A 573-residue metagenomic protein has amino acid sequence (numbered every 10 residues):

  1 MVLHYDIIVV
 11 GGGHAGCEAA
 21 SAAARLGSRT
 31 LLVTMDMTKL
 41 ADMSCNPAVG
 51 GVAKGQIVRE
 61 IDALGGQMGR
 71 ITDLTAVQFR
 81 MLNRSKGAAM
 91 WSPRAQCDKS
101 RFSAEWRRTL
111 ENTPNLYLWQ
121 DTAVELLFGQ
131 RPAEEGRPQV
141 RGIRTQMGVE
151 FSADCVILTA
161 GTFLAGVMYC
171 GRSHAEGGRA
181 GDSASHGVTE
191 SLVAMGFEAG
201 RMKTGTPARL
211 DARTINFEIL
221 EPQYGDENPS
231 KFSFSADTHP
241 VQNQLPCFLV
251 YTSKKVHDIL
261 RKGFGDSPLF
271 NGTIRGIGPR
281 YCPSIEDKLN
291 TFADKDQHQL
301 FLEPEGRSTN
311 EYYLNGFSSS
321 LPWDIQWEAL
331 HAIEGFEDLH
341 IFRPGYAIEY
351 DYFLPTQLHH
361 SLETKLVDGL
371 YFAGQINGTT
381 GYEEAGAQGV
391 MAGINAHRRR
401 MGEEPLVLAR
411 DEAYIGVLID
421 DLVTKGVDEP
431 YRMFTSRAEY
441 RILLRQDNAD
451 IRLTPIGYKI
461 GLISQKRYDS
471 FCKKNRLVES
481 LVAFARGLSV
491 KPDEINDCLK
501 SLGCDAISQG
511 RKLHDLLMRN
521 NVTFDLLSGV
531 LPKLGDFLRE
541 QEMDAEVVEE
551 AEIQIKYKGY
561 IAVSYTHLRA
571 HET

Functional and structural regions predicted by a protein language model:
L3-G13: Beta1/beta-strand and adjacent pyrophosphate-binding region of the FAD-binding site in flavoprotein oxidoreductases
G16: N-terminal Rossmann-fold NAD(P) dinucleotide-binding loop
S21-E125, G129, M147, T159-R179 (+4 more regions): Conserved N-terminal/central alpha/beta ligand/cofactor-binding core
D36-T38, K54, T189-W327, I415 (+3 more regions): An anion/pyrophosphate-binding glycine-rich loop and adjacent beta-alpha core in soluble alpha-beta enzymes
Q146-C155: Core beta-strand elements of the Rossmann-like FAD/NAD(P) dinucleotide-binding domain in flavoenzyme oxidoreductases
S361-T380: Short FAD-binding loop at a beta-strand-to-alpha-helix junction that anchors the flavin cofactor in diverse
G386-L406: Internal hydrophobic alpha-helix adjacent to the cofactor/substrate pocket in enzyme cavities
T566-T573: Conserved small/polar residues in nucleotide/adenosyl-binding loops
